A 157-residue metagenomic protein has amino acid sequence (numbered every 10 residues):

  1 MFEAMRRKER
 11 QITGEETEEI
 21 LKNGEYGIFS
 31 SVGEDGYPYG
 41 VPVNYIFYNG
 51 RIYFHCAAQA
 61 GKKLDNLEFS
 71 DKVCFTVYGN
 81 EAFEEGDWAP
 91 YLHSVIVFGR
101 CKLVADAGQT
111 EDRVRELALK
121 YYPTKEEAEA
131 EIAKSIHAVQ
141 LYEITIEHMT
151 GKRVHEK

Functional and structural regions predicted by a protein language model:
M1-N23: Extreme N-terminal tail/first-helix region
F2-K8, G79-K157: Charged, gly/pro-rich active-site loop segments
G14, A60-G61: Structural motif corresponding to alpha-helix initiation and N-cap regions
I20-L21, N66-L67, L117: A generic structural signal for nonpolar/aromatic side chains embedded in well-ordered alpha-helices
G24-Q59, F75: Short beta-strand segments
K62-A89: Helix-adjacent hinge/juxtasegments
